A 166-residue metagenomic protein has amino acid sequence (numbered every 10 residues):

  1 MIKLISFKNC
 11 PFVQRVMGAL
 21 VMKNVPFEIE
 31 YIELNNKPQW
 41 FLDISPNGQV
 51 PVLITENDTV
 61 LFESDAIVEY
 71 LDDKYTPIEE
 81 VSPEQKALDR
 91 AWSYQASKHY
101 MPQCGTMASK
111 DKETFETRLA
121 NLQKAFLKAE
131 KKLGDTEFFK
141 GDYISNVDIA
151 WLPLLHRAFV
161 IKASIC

Functional and structural regions predicted by a protein language model:
M1-F139, Y143: GST-like domain detector, emphasizing the conserved glutathione-binding G-site in the N-terminal thioredoxin-like
I2, N24-P26, A158-C166: Short helix-capping/linker segments at secondary-structure and domain boundaries
G141-I165: GST superfamily/GST-like fold recognition
